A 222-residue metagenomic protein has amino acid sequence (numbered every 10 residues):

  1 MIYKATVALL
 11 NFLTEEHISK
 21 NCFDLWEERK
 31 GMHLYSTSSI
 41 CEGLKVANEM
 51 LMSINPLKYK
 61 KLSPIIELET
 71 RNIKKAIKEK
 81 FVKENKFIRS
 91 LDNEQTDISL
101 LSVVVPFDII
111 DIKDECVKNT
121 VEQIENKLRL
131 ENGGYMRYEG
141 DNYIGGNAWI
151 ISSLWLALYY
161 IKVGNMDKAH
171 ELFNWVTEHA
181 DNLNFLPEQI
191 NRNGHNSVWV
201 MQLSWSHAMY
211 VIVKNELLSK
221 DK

Functional and structural regions predicted by a protein language model:
I2-I66, N93-I98: Aromatic-lined, polymer-binding surfaces characteristic of secreted/periplasmic polysaccharide-degrading enzymes
V7-E27, T70-I150, E171-K222: Extended glycan-interaction surfaces of carbohydrate-active proteins
H33, N55, Y59, D114 (+3 more regions): Short, structured coil/loop segments at alpha-helix boundaries
S39-L57, L101-K113, L154-M166, M209-D221: Well-ordered alpha-helical scaffold segments within catalytic/enzyme domains
